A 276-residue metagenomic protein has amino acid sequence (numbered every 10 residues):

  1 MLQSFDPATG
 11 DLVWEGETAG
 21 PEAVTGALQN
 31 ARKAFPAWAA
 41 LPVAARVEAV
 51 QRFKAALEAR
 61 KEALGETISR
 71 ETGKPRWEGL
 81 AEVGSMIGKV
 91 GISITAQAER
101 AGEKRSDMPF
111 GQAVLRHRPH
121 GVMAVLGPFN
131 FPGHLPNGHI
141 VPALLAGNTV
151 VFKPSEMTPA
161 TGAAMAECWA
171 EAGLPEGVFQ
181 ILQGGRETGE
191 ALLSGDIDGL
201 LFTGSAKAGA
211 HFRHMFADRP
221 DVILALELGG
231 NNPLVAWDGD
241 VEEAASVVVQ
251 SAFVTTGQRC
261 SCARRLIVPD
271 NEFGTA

Functional and structural regions predicted by a protein language model:
M1-G111: N-terminal Rossmann-like NAD(P)+-binding subdomain of aldehyde/semialdehyde dehydrogenases
G10, R46, I68, V90 (+5 more regions): Residue-level signal for inorganic ion chemistry
G102-F110, I181-G184, V247-V248: Short gly/ser/thr-rich secondary-structure transition/capping motifs
E103-E176: Conserved small-residue-rich beta-alpha loop and adjacent elements that most often cradle the phosphate/pyrophosphate
Q112-A113, Q180-D198: A structured beta-alpha segment of the ubiquitous adenosine-cofactor-binding alpha/beta core
L126, Q180, T203, A225-G229: Short beta-strand segments
V141, G199-T203: Periplasmic-binding protein-like
K207-A276: ALDH superfamily catalytic-core signature
